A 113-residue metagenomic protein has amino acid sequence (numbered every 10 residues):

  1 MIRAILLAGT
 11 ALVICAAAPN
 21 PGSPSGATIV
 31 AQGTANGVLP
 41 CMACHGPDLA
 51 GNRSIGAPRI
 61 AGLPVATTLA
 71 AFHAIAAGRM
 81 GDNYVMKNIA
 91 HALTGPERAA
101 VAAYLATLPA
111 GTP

Functional and structural regions predicted by a protein language model:
A4-V13: Bacterial N-terminal signal peptides
I14-A35, G56, A110-P113: Electrostatic cytochrome c docking/interface patches
S23, A50-N52, P58, G78-G81 (+1 more regions): Inter-heme linker and motif-flanking segments adjacent to c-type heme-binding CXXCH motifs in c-type cytochromes
A27-M42, V65-A70: Sequence context surrounding c-type heme c attachment/ligation sites in exported
V30-A31, H45, A76, P109: Protein kinase-like catalytic domain
V38-P47, V101, L105: The canonical Cys-X-X-Cys-His
A43-A77, K87-A92: Gly/Gly-Pro-rich "capping" loops immediately C-terminal to redox-active cysteine motifs in periplasmic/lumenal
A66, H91-P113: C-terminal capping alpha-helices of c-type cytochrome domains
